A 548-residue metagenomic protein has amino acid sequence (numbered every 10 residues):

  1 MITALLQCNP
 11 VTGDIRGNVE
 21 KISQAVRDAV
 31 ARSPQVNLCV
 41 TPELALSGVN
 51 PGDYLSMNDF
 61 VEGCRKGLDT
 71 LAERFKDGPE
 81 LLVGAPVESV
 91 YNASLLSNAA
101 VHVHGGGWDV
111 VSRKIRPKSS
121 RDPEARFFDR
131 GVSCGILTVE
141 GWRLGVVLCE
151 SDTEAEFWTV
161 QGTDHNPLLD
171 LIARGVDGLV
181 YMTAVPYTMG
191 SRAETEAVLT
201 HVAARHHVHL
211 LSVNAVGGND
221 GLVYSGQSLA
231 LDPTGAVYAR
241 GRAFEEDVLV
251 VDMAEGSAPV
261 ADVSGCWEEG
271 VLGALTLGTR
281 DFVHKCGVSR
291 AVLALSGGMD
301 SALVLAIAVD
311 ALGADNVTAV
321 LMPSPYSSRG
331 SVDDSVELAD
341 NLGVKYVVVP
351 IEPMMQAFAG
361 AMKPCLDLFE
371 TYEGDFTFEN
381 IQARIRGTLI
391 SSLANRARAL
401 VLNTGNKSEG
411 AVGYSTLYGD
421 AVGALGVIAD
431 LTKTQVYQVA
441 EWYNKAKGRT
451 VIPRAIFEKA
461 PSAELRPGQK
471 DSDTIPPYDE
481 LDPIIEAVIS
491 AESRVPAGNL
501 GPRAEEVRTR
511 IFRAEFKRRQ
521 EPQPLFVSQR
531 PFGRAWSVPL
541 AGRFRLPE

Functional and structural regions predicted by a protein language model:
M1-A294, L305-A314, L321, Y346 (+1 more regions): Enzyme catalytic cores with a strong preference for nitrogen-chemistry domains
G13, H207, P233, P259-S296 (+1 more regions): ATP/NTP-dependent adenylation/nucleotidyl-transfer catalytic domains that generate, transfer, or process NMP-activated
